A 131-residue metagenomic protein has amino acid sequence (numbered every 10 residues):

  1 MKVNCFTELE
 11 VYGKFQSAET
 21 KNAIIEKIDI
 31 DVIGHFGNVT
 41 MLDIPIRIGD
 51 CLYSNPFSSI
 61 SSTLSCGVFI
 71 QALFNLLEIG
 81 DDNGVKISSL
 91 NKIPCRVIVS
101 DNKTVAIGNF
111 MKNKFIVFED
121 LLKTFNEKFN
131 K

Functional and structural regions predicted by a protein language model:
M1-K131: Short beta-rich binding modules
